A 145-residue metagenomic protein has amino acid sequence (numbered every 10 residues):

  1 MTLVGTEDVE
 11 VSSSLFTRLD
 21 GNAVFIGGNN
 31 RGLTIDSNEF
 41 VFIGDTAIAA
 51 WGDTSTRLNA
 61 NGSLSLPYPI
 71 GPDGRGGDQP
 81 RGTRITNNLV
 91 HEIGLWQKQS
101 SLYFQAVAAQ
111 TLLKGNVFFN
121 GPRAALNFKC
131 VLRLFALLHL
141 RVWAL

Functional and structural regions predicted by a protein language model:
L3-G5, R18, G27-L33, F42 (+2 more regions): N-terminal catalytic cores of secreted or lumenal carbohydrate-active enzymes
V9-V11, G32-D36, T56-N59, R84-T86 (+2 more regions): All-beta strand scaffolds that present successive hydrophobic residues in beta-strands
S14, N38, I43, T83 (+5 more regions): Consensus "Asn ladder" position of solenoid repeat domains
D20-I26, G44-W51, A60, D78 (+3 more regions): Short glycine/acidic-rich loop motifs that flank beta-strands on beta-rich extracellular proteins
T56-I93: Surface-exposed acidic, glycine/proline-enriched linker/cap segments that occur as 15-30-residue helix-coil
